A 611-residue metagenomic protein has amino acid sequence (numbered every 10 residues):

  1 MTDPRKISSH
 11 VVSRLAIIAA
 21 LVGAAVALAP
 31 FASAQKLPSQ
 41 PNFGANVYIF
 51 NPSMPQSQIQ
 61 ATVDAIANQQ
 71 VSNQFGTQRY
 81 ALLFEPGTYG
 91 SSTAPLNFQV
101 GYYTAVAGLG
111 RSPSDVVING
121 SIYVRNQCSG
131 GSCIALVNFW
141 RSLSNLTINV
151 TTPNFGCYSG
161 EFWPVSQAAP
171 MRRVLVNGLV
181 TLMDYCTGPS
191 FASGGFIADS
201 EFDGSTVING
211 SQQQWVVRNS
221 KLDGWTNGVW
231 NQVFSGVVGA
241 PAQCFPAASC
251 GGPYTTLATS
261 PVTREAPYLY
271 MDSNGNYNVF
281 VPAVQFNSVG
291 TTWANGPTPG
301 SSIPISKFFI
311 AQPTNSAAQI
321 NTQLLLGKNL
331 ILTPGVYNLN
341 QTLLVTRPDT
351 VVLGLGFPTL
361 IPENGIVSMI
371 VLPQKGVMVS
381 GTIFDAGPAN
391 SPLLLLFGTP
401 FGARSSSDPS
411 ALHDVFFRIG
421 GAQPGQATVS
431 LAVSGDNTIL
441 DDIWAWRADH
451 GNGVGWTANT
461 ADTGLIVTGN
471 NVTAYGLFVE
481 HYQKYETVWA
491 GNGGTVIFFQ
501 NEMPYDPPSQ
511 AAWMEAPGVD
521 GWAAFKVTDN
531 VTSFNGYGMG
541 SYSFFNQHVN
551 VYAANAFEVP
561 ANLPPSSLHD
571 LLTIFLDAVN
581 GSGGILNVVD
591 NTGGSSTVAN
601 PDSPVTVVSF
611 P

Functional and structural regions predicted by a protein language model:
T2-I18: Bacterial N-terminal signal peptides that target proteins for export
A16-A27: Bacterial N-terminal signal peptides
F43-S57, Y103-C157, P299-G300, S306 (+4 more regions): Right-handed parallel beta-helix/beta-spiral solenoid domain characteristic of secreted/periplasmic
A45, V63-Y80, P86-T88, S92-S302 (+1 more regions): Domain-scale activation on soluble regions of proteins
V47, R79-A81, P86, Y103-A105 (+29 more regions): Detector for repetitive beta-architecture
P52-A105, R111-V116, S121-Y123, P313-N321 (+4 more regions): N-terminal extracellular ligand-recognition/capping segment immediately after the signal peptide
V63-I66, R79-Y80, T93-P95, N119-N138 (+11 more regions): Extracellular beta-strand/beta-solenoid scaffold signature
P113, V150, G178, G204 (+10 more regions): Residues in short coils/turns that link rungs of repeat/solenoid architectures in beta-rich domains
